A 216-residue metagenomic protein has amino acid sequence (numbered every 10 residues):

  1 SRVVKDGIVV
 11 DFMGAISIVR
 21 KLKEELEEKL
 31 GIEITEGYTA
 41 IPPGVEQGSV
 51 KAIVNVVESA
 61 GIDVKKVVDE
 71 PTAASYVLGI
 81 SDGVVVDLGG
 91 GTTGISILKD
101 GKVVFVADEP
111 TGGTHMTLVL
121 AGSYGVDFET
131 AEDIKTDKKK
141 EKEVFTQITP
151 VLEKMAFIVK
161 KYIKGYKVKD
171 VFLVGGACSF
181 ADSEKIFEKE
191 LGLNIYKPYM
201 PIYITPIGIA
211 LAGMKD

Functional and structural regions predicted by a protein language model:
S1-L88, K102-D216: Nucleotide/phosphate-binding catalytic cleft detector across ATP-hydrolyzing and phosphate-transferring enzymes
T93-I97: Short beta-strand scaffold segments in enzyme catalytic cores
